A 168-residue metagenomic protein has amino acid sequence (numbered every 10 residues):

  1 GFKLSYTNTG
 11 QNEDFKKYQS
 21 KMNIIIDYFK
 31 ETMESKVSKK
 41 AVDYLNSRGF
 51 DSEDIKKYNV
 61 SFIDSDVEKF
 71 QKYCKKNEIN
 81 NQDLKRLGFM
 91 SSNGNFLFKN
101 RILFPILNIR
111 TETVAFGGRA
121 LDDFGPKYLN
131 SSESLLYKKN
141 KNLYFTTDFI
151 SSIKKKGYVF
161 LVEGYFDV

Functional and structural regions predicted by a protein language model:
G1-K40: Conserved active-site segments centered on acidic
F2-T9, G49-V60, I79-R86, S91-N93: Short, surface-exposed acidic
Q11-K17, K21-M22, D64-V168: Phosphate-handling DNA/RNA-contact segment within nucleic-acid enzymes
I25-Y28, K56, S152-I153: A short, structure-level motif marking secondary-structure boundaries and short turns
E31-S35, S61, Y158-V159: Residue-level marker of alpha-helix boundaries and capping positions
M33-E34, G49, I63, V67: Short linear sequence elements within intrinsically disordered, low-complexity coil regions
